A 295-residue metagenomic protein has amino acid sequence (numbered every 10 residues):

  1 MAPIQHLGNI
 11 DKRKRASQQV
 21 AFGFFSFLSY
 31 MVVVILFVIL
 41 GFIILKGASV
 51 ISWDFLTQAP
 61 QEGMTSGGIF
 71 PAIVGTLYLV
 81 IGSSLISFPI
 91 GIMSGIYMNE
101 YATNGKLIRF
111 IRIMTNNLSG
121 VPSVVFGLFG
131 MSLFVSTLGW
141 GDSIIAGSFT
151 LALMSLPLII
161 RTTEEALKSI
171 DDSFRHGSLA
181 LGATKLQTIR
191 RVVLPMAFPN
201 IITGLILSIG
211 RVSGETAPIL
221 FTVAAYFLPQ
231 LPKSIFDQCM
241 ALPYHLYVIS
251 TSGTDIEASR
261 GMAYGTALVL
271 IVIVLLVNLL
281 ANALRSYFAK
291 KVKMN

Functional and structural regions predicted by a protein language model:
M1-S29, N282-N295: Transmembrane alpha-helical segments of polytopic membrane transport and secretion proteins
P60-G67, I219-I271: Interhelical loop and adjacent transmembrane-helix boundary motif in polytopic membrane transport permeases
G67-Y97, L205: Transmembrane alpha-helix signature in integral membrane proteins
S83-T115, L128, A281-K290: Transmembrane-helix boundary motif in ABC transporter permease subunits
S84, K185-V223: Transmembrane alpha-helices
A102, E164, K168, L179 (+2 more regions): C-terminal transmembrane helix and the adjacent membrane-cytosol boundary/short C-terminal tail of inner/organellar
N116-A152: Generic hydrophobic transmembrane alpha-helix motif, especially the helices
P122, L181-G182, P195: Glycine/proline-centered hinge or cleavage motifs at structural transition points of membrane proteins
